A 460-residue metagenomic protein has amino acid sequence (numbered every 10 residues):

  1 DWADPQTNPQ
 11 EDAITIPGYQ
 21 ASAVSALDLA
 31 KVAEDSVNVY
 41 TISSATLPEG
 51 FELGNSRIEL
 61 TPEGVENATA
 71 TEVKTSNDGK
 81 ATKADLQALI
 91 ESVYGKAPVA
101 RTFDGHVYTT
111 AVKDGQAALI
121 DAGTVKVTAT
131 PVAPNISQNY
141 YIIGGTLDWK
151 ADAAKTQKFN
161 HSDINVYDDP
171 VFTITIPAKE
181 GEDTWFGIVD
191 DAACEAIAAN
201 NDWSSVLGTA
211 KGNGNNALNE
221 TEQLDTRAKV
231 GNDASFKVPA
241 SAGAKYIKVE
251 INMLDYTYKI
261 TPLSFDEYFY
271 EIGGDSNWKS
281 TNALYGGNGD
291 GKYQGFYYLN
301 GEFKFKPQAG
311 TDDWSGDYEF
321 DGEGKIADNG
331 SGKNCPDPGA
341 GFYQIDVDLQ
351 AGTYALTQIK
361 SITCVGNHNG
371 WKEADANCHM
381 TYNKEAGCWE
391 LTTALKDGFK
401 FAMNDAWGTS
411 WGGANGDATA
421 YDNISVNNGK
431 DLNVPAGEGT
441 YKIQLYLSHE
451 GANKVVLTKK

Functional and structural regions predicted by a protein language model:
D1-K460: Insoluble glucan recognition modules
